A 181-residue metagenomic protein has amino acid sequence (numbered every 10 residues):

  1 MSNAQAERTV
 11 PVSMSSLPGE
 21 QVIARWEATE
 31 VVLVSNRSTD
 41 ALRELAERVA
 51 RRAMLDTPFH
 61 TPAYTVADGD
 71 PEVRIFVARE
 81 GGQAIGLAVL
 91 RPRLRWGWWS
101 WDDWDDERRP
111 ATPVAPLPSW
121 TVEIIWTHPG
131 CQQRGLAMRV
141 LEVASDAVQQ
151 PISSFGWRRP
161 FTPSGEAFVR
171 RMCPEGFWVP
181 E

Functional and structural regions predicted by a protein language model:
M1-P129, V143-E181: Non-catalytic substrate-recognition and accessory regions of acyl/acetyltransferase enzymes
Q133-L141: Glycine-rich acyl-CoA binding loop
